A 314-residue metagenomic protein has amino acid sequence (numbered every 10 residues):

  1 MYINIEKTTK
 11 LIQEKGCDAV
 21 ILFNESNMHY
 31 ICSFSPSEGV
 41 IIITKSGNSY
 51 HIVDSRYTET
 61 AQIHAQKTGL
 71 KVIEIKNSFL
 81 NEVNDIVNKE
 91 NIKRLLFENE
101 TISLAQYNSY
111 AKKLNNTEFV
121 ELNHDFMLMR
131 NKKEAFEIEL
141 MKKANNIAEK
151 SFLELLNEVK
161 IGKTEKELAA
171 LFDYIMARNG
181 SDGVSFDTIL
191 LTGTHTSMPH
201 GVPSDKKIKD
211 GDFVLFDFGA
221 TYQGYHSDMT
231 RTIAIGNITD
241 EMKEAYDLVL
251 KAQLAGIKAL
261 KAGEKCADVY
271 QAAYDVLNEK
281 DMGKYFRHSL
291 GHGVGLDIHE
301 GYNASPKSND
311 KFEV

Functional and structural regions predicted by a protein language model:
M1-V314: Active-site neighborhoods and metal-handling regions in enzymes and metal-associated proteins
